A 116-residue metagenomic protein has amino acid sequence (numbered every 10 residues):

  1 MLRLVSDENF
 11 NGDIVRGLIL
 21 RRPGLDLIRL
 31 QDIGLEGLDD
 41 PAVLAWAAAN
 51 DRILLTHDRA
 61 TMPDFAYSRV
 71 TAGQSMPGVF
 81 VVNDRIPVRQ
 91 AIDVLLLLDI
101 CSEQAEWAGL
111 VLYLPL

Functional and structural regions predicted by a protein language model:
L2-L25, Q31-L35, P41-L44, A66-L116: Acidic, PIN/NYN-like endoribonuclease modules and their adjacent C-terminal/linker elements
I28-L30, L55-T56: Short, conserved beta-strand edge motifs with alternating hydrophobic and charged residues
D40, A48, R52-F65: Acidic, metal-binding active-site segment of PIN/NYN-like and related structure-specific nucleases
